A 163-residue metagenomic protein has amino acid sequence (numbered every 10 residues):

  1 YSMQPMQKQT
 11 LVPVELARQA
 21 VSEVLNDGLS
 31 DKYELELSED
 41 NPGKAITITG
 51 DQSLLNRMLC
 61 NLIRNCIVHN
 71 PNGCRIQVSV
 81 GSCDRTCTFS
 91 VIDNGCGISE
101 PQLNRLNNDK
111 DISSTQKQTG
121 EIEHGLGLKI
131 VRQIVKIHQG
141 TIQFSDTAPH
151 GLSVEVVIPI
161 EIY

Functional and structural regions predicted by a protein language model:
Y1-M6, A45-G50: Conserved micro-motifs of the catalytic ATP-binding
D27-E39: Short conserved segments within the C-terminal catalytic ATPase subdomain
N65-I67: Short helix-loop "hinge" at the ATP-lid/N-box region of the Bergerat-fold HATPase_c
R75-R85: Short beta-strand/loop element within the Bergerat-fold HATPase_c
D93: Acidic ATP/Mg2+-coordinating residue in the GHKL
I98-S114: Short conserved segment of the HATPase_c
